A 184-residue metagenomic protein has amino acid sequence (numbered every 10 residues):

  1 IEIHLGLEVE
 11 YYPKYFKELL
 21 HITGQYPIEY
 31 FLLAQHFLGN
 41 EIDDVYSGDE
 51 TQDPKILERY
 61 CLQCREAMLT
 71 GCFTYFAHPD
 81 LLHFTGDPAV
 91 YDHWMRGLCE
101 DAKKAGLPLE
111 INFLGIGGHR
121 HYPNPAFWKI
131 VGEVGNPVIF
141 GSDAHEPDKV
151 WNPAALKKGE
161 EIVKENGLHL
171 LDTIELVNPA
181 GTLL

Functional and structural regions predicted by a protein language model:
I1-A105, K164-N166: Extended substrate/RNA-proximal surfaces in nucleic-acid metabolism proteins
P88-L184: Charged catalytic cores and adjacent phosphate/nucleic-acid-binding surfaces used for phosphate/nucleic-acid chemistry
